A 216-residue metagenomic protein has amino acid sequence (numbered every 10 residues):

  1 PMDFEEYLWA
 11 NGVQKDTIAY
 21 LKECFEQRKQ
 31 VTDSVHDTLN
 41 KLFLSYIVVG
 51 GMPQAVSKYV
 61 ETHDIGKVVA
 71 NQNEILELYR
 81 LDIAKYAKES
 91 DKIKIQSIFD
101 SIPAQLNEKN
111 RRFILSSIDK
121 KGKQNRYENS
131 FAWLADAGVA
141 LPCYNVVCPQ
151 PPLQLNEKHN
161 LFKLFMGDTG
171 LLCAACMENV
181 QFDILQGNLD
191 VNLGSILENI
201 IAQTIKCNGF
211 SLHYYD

Functional and structural regions predicted by a protein language model:
M2-Q54: Amphipathic alpha-helical segments of the small helical/lid subdomains adjacent to P-loop NTPase cores
M52, V56-D216: Accessory nucleic acid-recognition modules appended to NTPase machines
